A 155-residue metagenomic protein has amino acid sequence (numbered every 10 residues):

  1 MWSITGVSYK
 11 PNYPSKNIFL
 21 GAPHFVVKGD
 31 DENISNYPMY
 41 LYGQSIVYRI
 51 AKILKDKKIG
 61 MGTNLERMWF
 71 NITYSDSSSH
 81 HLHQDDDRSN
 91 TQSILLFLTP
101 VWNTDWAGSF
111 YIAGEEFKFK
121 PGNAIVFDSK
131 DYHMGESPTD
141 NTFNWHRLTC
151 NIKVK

Functional and structural regions predicted by a protein language model:
M1-G62: Non-heme Fe(II)/2-oxoglutarate
Y40-Q44, Y48-K155: Catalytic core of non-heme Fe(II) oxygenases with the double-stranded beta-helix
